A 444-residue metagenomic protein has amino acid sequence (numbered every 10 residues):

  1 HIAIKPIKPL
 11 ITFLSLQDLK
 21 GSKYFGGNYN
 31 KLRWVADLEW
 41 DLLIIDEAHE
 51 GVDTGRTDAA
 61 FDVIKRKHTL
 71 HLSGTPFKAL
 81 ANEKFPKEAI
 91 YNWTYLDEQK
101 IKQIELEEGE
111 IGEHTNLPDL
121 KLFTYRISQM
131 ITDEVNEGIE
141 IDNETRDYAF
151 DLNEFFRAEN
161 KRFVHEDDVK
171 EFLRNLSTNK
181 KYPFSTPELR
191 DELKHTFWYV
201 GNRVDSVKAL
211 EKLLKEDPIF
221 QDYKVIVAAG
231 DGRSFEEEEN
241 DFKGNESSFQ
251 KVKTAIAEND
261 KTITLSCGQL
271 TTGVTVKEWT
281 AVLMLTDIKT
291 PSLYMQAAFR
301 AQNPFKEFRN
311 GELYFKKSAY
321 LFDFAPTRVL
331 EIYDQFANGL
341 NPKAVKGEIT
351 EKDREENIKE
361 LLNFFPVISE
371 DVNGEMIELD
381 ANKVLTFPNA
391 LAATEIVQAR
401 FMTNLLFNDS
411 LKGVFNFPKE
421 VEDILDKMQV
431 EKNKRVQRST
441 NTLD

Functional and structural regions predicted by a protein language model:
H1, K194-N202: Conserved RecA-like ASCE P-loop NTPase motor core of nucleic-acid helicases/translocases
H1-F25: Inter-Walker segment of RecA-like/P-loop motor cores
K5-K8, F25-D41, I64, A257-K261: Short basic/glycine-enriched coil/helix segment immediately N-terminal to the Walker B
Q17-D18, K31-H71, T75-P76: SF2 helicase catalytic motif II
L80-F197, E211: Interdomain helical connector at the RecA1-RecA2 junction of SF1/SF2 helicase-like NTPases
D151-R174, A325-D444: Long, largely alpha-helical accessory region at the distal end of helicase-like NTP-driven motors
N202-A229: Conserved helicase motor "Helicase C" RecA-like lobe of SF1/SF2 P-loop NTPases
V225-I349: Conserved RecA-like P-loop NTPase helicase motor core
